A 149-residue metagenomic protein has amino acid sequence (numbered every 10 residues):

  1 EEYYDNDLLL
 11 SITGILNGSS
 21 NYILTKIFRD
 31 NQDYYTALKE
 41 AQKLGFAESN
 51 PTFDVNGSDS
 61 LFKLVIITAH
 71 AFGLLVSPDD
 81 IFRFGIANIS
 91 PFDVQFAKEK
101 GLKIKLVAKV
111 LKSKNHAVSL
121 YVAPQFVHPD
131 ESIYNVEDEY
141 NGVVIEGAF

Functional and structural regions predicted by a protein language model:
E1-K26: A contiguous active-site-proximal alpha/beta segment in oxidoreductase catalytic domains
Y3, D30, I67: Phosphate/oxyanion-binding loops and surfaces in catalytic or ligand/nucleic-acid-binding neighborhoods
N6, N17, N31-Q32, D54-S58: Short, amphipathic alpha-helical segments
N6-T13, N31-T36, L74: A short alpha-helix-loop-beta-strand transition element characteristic of N-terminal alpha/beta dinucleotide-binding
I27, T36-N135, Y140-V143: Substrate-binding/catalytic subdomain of NAD(P)-dependent oxidoreductase enzymes
V144-F149: An anion-binding loop in the catalytic cleft
